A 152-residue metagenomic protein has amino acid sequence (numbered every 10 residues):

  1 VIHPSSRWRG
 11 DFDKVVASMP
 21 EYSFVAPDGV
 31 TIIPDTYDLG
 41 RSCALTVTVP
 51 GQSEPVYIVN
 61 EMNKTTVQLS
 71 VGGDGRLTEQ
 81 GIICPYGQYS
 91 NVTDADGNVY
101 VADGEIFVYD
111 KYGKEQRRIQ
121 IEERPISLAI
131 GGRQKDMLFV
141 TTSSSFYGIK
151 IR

Functional and structural regions predicted by a protein language model:
V1, S6-R7, D35-P55, G81-N98 (+3 more regions): Beta-rich, blade/repeat-based domains predominating in secreted/periplasmic proteins but also intracellular
S5-R7, M62, G72, E105 (+2 more regions): Residue-level signature of beta-propeller blades and closely related beta-rich strand-turn architectures in secreted
S6-W8, F24-P27, D96, F107-Q120 (+3 more regions): Flexible "stalk/tail and boundary" regions
R7-M19, V59-K64, V101: Short, solvent-exposed loop/turn segments at conserved positions within beta-propeller repeat blades
V16-D28: Beta-propeller blade signature
M19-Y22, E54, K64-T66, T78 (+3 more regions): Repetitive beta-architecture junctions, highlighting loop-to-beta-strand starts across blade-like repeats
V25-I33, G73-G81, K114-R117: Beta-strand initiation motifs
Q68-R76, I149-R152: Short loop/turn segments immediately following beta-strands, especially the blade-tip and inter-blade linker loops
